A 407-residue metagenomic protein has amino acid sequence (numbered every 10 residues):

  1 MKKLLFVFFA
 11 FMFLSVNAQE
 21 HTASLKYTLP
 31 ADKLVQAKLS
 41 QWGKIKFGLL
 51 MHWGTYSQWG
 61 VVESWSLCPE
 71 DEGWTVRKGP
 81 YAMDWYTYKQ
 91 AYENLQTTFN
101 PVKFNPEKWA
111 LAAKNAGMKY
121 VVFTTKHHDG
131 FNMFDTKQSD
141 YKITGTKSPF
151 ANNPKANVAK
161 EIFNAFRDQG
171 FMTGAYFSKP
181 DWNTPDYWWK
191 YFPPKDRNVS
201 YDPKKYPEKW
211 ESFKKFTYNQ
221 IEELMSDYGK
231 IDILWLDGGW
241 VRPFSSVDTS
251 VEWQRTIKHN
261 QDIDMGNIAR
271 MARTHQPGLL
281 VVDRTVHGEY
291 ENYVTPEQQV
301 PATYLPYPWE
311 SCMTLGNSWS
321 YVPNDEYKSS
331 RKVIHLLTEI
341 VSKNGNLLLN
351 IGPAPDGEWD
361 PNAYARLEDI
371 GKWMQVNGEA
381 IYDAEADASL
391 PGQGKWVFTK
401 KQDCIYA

Functional and structural regions predicted by a protein language model:
M1-H21: Bacterial Sec-dependent N-terminal signal peptides
Q19-Y406: Mature catalytic domains of secreted/periplasmic carbohydrate-active enzymes
